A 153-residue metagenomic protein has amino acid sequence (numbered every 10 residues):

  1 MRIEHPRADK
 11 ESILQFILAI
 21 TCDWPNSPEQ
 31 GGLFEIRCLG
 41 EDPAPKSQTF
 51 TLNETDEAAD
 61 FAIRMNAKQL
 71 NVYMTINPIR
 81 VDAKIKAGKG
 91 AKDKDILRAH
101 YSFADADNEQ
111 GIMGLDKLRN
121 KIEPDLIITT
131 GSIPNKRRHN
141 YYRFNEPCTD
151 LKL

Functional and structural regions predicted by a protein language model:
M1-R138, Y142-L153: Signature for HUH/AEP ssDNA processing cores
